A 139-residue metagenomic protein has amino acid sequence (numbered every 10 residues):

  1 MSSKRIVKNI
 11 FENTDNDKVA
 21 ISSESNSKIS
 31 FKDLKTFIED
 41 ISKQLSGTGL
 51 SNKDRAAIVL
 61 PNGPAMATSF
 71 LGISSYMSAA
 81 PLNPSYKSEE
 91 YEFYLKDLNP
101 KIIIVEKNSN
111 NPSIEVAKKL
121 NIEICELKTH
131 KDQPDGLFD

Functional and structural regions predicted by a protein language model:
M1, T129-D139: Flexible, low-complexity linker/hinge segments
V7-S30: AMP-dependent adenylate-forming
I10-N13, L34, I38, L45 (+3 more regions): Adenylate-forming
S30-K32, D139: Conserved AMP-binding A3 loop
D33, P61-N62, Y86, K107-S109 (+1 more regions): Short beta->alpha linker loops
S42-Y86, L98: Conserved AMP-binding/adenylate-forming
S51, Y86-E115, P134-L137: Conserved ATP-dependent adenylate/AMP-binding module captured primarily in the ANL superfamily
A57, A79-L82, Y94-L98, N111-H130: Internal alpha/beta domain cores that form substrate/cofactor-binding pockets in large enzymes and binding proteins
